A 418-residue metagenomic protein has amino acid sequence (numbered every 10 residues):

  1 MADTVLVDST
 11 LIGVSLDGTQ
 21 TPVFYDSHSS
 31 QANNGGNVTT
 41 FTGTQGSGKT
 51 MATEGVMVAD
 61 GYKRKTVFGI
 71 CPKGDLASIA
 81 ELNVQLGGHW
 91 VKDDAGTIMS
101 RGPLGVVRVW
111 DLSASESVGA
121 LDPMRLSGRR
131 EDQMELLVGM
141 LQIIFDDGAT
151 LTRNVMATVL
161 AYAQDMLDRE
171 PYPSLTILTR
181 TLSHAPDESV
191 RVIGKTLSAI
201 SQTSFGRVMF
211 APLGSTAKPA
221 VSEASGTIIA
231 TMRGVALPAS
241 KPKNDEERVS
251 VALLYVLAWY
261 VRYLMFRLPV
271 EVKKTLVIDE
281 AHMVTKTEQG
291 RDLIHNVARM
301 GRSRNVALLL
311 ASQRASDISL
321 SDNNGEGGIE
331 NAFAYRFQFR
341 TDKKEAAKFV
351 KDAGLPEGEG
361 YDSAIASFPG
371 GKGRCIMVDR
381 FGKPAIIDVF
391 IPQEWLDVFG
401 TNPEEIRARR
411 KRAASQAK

Functional and structural regions predicted by a protein language model:
M1-T42, E394, A417: Basic- and hydrophobic-enriched, low-structure N-terminal and domain-boundary segments that flank ATP-binding catalytic
A2-P22, P72-G74, E81-L86, A114-V306 (+3 more regions): P-loop NTPase motor domains
F24, R108-D111, I229-T231, Q338: Structural signal for conserved beta-strand scaffold positions within catalytic alpha/beta enzyme cores
S29-S47, M51-A59, F68-A77, S113 (+3 more regions): Conserved P-loop NTPase motor cores
S47-L121: Walker A/P-loop NTP-binding active-site region of P-loop NTPases, recognizing the glycine-rich GxxxxGKT/S
A95-L104, P219-S222, G327-N331: Short, conserved catalytic or adaptor-binding loops enriched in Gly and charged residues
M124-P173, I177, D322-K418: P-loop NTPase motor core of the ASCE superfamily
